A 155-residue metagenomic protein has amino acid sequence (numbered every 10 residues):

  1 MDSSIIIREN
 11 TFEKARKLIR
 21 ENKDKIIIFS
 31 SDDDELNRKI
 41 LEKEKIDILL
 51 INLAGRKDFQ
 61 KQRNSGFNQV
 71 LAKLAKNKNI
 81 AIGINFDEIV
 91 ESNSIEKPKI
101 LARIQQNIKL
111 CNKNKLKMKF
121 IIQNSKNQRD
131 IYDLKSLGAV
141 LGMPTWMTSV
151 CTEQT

Functional and structural regions predicted by a protein language model:
M1-I26, E35-T155: Charged catalytic cores and adjacent phosphate/nucleic-acid-binding surfaces used for phosphate/nucleic-acid chemistry
F29-S30: Active-site histidine-anchored catalytic micro-motif
